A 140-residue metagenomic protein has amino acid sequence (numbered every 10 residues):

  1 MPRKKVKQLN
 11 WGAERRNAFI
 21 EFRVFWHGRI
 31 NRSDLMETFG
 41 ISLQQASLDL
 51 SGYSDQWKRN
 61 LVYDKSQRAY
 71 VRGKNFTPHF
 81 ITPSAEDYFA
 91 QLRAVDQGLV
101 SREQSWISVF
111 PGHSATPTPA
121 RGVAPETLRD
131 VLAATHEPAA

Functional and structural regions predicted by a protein language model:
M1-S84: Short, basic/aromatic recognition patches that contact phosphate-bearing ligands
R72-E137: Bulky hydrophobic/aromatic content
A140: Short, basic/aromatic recognition patches
